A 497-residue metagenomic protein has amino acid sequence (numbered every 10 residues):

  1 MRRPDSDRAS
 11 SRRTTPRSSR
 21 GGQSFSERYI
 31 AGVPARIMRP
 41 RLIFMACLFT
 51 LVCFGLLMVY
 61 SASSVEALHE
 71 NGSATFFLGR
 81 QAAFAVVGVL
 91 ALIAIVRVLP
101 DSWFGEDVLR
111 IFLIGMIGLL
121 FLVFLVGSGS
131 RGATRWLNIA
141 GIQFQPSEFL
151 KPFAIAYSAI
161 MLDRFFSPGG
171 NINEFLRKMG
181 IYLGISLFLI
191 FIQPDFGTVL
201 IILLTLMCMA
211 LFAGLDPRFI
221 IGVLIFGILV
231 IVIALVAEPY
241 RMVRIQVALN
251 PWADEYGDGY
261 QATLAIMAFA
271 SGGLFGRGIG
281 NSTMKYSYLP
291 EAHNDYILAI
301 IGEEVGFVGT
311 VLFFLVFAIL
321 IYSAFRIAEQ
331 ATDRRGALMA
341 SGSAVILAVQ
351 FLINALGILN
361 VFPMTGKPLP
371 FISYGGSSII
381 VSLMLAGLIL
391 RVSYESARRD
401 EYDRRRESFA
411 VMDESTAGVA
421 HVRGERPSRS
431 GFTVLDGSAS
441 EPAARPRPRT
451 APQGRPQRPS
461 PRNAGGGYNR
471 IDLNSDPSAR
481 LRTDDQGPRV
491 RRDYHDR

Functional and structural regions predicted by a protein language model:
M1-R12, Y494-R497: N-terminal acidic, proline/glycine-rich, low-complexity intrinsically disordered segments
D7-S24: Short, charged cytosolic
Q23-R39, G72: Cytosolic juxtamembrane amphipathic/interface segments immediately preceding and feeding into a transmembrane helix
M45-S61, E66-Q261, A299-G357, M384 (+1 more regions): Hydrophobic alpha-helical transmembrane segments of multi-pass inner membrane proteins, especially in bacterial systems
C53, N360-R398: Transmembrane alpha-helices of multi-pass inner-membrane enzymes
L122-V123, L187-Q193, A270-F275, G302 (+1 more regions): Transmembrane alpha-helix interface/packing and boundary motifs in multi-pass membrane proteins, characterized by
V247, P251-N294, V305-G309: TM-adjacent membrane-interface loops and short helices in multi-pass inner/ER membrane proteins
E395-E407: Short, Lys/Arg-enriched, Gly/Pro-containing loop segments at transmembrane-helix junctions of multi-pass membrane
